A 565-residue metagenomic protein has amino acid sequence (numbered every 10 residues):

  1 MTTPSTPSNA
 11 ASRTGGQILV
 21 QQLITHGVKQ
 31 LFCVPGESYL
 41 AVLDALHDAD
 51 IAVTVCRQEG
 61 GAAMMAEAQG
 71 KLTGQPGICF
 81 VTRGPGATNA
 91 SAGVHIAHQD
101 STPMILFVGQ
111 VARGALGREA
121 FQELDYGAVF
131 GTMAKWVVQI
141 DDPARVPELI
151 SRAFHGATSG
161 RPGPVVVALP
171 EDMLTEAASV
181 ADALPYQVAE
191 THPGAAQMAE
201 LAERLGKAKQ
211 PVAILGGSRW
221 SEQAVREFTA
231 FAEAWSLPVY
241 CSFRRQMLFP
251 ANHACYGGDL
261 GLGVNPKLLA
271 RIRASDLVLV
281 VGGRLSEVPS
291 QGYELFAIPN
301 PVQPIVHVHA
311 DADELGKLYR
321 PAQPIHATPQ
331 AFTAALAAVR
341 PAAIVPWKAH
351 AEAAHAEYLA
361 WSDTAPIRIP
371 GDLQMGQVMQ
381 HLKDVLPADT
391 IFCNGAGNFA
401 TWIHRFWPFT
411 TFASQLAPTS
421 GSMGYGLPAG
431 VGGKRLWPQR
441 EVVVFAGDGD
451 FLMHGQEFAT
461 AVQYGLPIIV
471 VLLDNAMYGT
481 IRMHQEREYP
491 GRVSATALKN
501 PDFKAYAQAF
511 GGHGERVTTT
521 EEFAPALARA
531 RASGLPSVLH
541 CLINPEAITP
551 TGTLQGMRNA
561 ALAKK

Functional and structural regions predicted by a protein language model:
T2-A10, A144, V180-A181, E203 (+3 more regions): Phosphate/pyrophosphate-binding active-site segments
Q17-V28, A68-G74, H98, G156-R161 (+6 more regions): Glycine-rich phosphate/diphosphate-binding loops that line cofactor/substrate pockets in enzymes
L19-V20, V34-E37, V42-L43, H47 (+1 more regions): Active-site diphosphate/adenylate-binding microenvironment
K29-C33, A52-T54, L72-V111, I214-G217 (+3 more regions): A short, small-residue-rich loop immediately preceding and capping a beta-strand
K71, S218-V306, P408-V431, R435-R440 (+3 more regions): Glycine-rich, anion-gripping cofactor-binding loops and their flanking helix/strand elements in enzyme active sites
F107, A115-Q122, L269-I272, G316-L318 (+3 more regions): Thiamine diphosphate
V108-L149, E171, R245-A353: Glycine-rich, acidic loop regions that bind phosphate or pyrophosphate groups
I140, R152, G156-K207, S362: Conformationally flexible catalytic loops at phosphate/diphosphate-handling active centers
